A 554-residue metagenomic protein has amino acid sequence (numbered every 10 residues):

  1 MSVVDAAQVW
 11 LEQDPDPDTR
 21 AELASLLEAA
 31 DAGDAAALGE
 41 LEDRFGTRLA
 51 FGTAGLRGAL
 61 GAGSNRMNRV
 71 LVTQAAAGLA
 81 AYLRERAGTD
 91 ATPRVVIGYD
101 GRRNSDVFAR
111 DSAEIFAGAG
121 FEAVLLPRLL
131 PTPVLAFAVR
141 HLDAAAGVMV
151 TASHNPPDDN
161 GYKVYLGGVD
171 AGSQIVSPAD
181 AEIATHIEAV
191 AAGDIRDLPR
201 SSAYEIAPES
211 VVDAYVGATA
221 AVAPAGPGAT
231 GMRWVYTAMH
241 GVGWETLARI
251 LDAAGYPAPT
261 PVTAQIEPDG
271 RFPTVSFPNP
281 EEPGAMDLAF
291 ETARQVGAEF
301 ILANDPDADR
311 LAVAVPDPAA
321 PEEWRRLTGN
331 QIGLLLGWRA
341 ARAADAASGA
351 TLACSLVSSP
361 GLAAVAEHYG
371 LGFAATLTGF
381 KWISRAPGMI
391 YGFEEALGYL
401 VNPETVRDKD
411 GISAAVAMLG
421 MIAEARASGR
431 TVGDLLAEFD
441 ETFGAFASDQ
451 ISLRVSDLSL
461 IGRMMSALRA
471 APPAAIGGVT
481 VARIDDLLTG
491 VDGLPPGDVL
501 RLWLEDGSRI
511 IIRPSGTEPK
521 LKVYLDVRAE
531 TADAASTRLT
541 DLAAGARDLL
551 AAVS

Functional and structural regions predicted by a protein language model:
A7-S112, E205-G231, V242: An N-terminal, well-structured beta->alpha segment
W10, D14-D18, E40-L49, N160-A293: Gly/Ser/Thr-enriched, mixed-charge loops and adjacent short helices that form phosphate/oxyanion-binding elements
F45-N65, A152-N155, A238-I250, P306 (+3 more regions): Conserved phosphate/anionic-ligand binding catalytic regions in large, soluble enzymes, centered on
V96-D159, I250-D252, P257-V313: N-terminal small/polar loop signature for handling phosphorylated ligands or for N-terminal nucleophile
F108-F116, D158-G167, L247, D309-I332 (+1 more regions): Short Gly/Thr/Asp-enriched flexible loops that form oxyanion-binding sites at enzyme active sites
Y165, D170-R196, N330-A350, C354-A364: Glycine-rich phosphate-binding loop plus the immediately following alpha-helix
A229-L251, G255-P257, M286-A289, G297 (+4 more regions): Long hydrophobic segments that form regular secondary structure
R294, A298-F300, P321-R325, A343-P514 (+3 more regions): Phosphate-binding and adjacent anionic-ligand microenvironments
